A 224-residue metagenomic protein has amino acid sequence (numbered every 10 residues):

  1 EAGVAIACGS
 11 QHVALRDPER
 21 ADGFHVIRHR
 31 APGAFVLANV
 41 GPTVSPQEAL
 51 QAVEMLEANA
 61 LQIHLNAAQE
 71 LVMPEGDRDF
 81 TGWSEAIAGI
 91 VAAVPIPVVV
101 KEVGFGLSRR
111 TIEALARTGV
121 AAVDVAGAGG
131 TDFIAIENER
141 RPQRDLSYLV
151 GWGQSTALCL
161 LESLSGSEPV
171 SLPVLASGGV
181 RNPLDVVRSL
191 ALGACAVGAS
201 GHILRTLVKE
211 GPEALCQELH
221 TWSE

Functional and structural regions predicted by a protein language model:
E1-E113, T118, E137, R141-L146: Active-site entrance/lid segments in N-terminal catalytic domains of soluble metabolic enzymes
A5-G9, D124, A196-A199, R205: Short hydrophobic alpha-helical runs that function as membrane-insertion/retention elements
S45-M55, F105-A122, E162-P169, A176 (+1 more regions): Catalytic cores of alpha/beta
A58-N66, A121-G130, G198-G201: Non-cysteine beta-strand/loop elements that form the S-adenosyl-L-methionine
I63, V125-R140, Y148-E162, D185: Conserved mixed alpha/beta catalytic, RNA-binding, or beta-rich assembly cores of soluble enzyme, regulatory
L71, F133, L207: Glycine/Thr-rich phosphate-binding loops of Rossmann-like dinucleotide-binding domains
K101-V103, V125-A128, P173-V180, A199-S200: Glycine-rich beta-strand-to-loop/alpha-helix junction loops that act as flexible
S147-P173, R181-E224: Alpha/beta catalytic cores of nucleotide-metabolism and tRNA/nucleoside-modifying enzymes
